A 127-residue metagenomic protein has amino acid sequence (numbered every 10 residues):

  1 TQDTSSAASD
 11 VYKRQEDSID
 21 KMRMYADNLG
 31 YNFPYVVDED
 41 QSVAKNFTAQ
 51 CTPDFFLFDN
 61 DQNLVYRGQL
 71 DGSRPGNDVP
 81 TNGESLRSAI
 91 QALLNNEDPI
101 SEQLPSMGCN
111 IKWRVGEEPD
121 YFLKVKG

Functional and structural regions predicted by a protein language model:
T1-Y12: Single conserved hydrophobic/aromatic residue that forms the stacking wall/gate of nucleotide- or nucleobase-binding
S6, N60, L94: Short, ordered coil/turn segments that flank beta-strands lining enzyme active or ligand-binding pockets
K13-I19: Ligand/cofactor pocket segment of small-molecule handling proteins
D20, M24-D27, K45, S88-Q91 (+1 more regions): Replace "anionic and nucleotidyl ligands
R23-D59, L64-V65: Short, internal strand/loop/helix patches that form the active-site neighborhood or redox-interaction surface
Q69-G127: Non-globular targeting/processing and membrane-anchoring segments
